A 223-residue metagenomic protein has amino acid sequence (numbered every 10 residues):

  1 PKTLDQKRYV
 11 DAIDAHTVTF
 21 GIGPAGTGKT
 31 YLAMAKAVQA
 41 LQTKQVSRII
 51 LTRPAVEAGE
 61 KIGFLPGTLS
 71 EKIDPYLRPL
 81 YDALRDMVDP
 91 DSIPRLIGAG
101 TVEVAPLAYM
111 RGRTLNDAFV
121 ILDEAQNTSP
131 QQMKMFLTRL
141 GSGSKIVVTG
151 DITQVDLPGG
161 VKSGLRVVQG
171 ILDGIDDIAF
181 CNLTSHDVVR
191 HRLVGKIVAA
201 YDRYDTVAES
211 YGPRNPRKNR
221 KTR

Functional and structural regions predicted by a protein language model:
P1-Q6, A12-L122, Q126-R223: Conserved helicase motor core of SF1/SF2 NTP-dependent helicases
